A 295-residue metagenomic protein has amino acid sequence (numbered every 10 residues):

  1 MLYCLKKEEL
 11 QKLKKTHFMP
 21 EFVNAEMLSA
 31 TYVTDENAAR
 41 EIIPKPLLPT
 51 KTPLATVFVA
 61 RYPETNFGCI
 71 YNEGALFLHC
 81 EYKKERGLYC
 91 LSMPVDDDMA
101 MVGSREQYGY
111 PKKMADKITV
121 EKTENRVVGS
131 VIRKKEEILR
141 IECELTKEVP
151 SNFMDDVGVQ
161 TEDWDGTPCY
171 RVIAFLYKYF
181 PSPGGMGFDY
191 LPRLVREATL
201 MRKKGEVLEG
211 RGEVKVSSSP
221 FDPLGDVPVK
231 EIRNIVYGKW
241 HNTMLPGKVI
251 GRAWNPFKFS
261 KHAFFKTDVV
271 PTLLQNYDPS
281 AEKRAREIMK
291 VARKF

Functional and structural regions predicted by a protein language model:
M1-T50: Short, extreme N-terminal leader segments that mark the start of a protein/domain
E9-L10, E106-F295: Interaction-surface and assembly-scaffold signal
A25, Y71-E73, E124: A general secondary-structure signal for short beta-strands and their flanking turns/coil in non-transmembrane regions
V33-D35, A60, H79-E81, P94 (+1 more regions): Structured loops at beta-to-helix junctions and adjacent beta-edge loops in soluble globular domains
T50-E81: Short, structured protein-protein interaction patches enriched in aromatics and acidic/basic residues, typified by
E73-F77, C90, R126-V128: Broad gene-expression machinery/nucleic-acid interaction feature
E85: Short, positively charged
L91-V102, K134: Short, solvent-exposed aromatic-acidic interface loops
